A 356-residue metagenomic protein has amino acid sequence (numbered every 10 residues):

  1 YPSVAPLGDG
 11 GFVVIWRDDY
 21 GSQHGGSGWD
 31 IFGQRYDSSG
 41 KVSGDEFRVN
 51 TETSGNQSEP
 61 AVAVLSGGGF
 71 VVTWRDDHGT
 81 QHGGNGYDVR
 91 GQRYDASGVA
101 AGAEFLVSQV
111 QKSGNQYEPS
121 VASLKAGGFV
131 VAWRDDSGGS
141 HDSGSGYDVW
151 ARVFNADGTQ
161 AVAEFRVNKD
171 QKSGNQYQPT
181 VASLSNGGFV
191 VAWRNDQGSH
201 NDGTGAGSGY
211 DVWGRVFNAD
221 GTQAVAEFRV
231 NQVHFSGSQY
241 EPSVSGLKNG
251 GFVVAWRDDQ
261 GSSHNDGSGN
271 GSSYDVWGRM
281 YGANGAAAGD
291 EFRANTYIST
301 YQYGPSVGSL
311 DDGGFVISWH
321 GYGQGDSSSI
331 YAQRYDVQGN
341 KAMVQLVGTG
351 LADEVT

Functional and structural regions predicted by a protein language model:
Y1-M343: Extracellular, repeat-based ectodomains that mediate carbohydrate processing or recognition
N340-T356: Acidic, glycine-rich low-complexity segments
